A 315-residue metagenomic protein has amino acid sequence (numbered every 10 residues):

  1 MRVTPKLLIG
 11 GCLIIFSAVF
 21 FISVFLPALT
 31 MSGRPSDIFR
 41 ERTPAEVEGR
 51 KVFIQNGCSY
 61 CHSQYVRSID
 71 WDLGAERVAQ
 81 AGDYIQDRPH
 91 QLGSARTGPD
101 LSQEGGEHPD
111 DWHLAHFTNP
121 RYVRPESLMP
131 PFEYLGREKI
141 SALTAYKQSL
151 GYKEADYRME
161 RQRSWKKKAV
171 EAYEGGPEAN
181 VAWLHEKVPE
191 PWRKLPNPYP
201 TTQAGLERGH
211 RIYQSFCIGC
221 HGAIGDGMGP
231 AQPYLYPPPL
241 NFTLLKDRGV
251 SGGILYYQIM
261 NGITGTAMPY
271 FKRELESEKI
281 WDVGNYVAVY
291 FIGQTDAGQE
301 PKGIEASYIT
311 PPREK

Functional and structural regions predicted by a protein language model:
M1-L7: Cytosolic-side transmembrane helix boundary signature
G10-F25: Hydrophobic membrane-insertion alpha-helices, especially the h-region of bacterial N-terminal signal peptides
T30-S36, S63-R96, E107-D111, N119-G219 (+2 more regions): Flexible coil segments in periplasmic/lumen-exposed cytochrome c-class electron-transfer proteins
E41-L73: Short extracytoplasmic
E46-S59, E207-I218, P233, G249-I254 (+1 more regions): Sequence context surrounding c-type heme c attachment/ligation sites in exported
D72, P230-Q232: Conserved catalytic-core motifs of eukaryotic protein kinase domains, centered on the activation segment
Q86-D100, R248-M260: Short Fe-S-cluster ligation motifs
P239-F242: Short proline-rich PxxP-based motifs
